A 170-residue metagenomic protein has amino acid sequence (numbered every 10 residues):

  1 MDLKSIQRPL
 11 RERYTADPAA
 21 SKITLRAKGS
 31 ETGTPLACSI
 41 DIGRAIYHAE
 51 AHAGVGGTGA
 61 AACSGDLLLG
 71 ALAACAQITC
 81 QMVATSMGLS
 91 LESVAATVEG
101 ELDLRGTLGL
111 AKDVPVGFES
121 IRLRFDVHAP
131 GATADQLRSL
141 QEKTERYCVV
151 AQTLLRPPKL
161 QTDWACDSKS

Functional and structural regions predicted by a protein language model:
M1-G70, M82-S170: Extended beta-strand/beta-hairpin segments
A71-A76: Alpha-helical metal-binding/catalytic segments enriched in His/Glu/Asp
